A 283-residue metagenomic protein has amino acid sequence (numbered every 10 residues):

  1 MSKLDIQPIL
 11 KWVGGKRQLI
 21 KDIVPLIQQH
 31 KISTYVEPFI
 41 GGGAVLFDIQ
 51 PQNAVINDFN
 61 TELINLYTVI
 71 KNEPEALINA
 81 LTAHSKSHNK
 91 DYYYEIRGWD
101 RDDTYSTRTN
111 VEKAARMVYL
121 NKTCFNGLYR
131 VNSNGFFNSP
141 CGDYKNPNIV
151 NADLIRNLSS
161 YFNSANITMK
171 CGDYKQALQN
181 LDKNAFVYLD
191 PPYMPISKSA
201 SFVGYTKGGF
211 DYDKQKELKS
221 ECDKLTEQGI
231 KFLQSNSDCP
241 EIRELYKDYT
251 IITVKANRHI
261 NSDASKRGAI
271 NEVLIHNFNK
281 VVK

Functional and structural regions predicted by a protein language model:
S2-I9, G14-L19, P25-L26, E73-Y188 (+3 more regions): SAM-dependent nucleic-acid methyltransferase catalytic core
L26, S33-K86: Conserved S-adenosyl-L-methionine
F39-A44, I155, N236-P240: Short, polar loop motifs at secondary-structure junctions
L46-P51, Q179-L181, I242-D248: Short loop/helix-cap segments at secondary-structure boundaries that form the rim of catalytic
Y119, L274-N277: Short, well-ordered beta-strand micro-motif
N184-L274: Conserved acidic-Pro-Pro-aromatic motif
N279-K283: Flexible, glycine-/basic-rich loop-and-beta segments that form/coincide with the SAM-dependent methyltransferase
